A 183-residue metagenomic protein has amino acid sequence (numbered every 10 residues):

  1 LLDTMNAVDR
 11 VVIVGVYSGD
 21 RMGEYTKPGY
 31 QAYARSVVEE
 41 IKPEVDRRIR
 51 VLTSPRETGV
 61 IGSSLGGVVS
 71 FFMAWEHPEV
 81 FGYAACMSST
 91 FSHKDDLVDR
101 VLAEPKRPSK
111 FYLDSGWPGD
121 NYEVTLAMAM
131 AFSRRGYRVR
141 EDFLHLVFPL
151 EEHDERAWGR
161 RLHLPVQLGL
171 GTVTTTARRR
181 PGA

Functional and structural regions predicted by a protein language model:
L1-A183: Non-catalytic cap/lid and distal C-terminal segments of serine-dependent acyl enzymes
